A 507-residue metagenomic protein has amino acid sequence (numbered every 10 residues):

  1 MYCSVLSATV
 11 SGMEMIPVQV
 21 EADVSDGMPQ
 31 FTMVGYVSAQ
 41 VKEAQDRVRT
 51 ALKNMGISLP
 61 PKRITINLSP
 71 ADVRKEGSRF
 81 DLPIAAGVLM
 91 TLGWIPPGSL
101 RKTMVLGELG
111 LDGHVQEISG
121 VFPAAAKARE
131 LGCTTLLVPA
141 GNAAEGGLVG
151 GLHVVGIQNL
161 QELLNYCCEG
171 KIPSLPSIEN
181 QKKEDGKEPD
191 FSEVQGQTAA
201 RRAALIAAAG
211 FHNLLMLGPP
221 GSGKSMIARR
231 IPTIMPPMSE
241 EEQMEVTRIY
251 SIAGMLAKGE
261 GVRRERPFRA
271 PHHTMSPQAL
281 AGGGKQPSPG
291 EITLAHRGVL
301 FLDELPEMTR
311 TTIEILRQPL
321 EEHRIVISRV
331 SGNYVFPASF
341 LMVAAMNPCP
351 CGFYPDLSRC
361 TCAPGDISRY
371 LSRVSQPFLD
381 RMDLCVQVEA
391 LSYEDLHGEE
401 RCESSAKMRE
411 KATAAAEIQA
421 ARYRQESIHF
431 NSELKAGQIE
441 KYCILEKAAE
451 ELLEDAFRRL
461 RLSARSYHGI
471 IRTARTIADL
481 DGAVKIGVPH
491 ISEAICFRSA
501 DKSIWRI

Functional and structural regions predicted by a protein language model:
M1-L215, S222-S225, S328, S466-Y467 (+1 more regions): Peripheral, non-AAA+ core regions of ATP-driven protein-machinery
V37-Q45, P60, N67-G77, P287 (+1 more regions): Basic, amphipathic alpha-helical bundle interface domains used for macromolecular binding and assembly
L59-K62, S99-L100, E130-G132, G150 (+8 more regions): Short loop/turn elements that form and flank the Walker-type P-loop nucleotide-binding site in RecA-like NTPase cores
D112, L302, M308-T309, G352: Catalytic P-loop NTPase motifs of RecA-like helicase/translocase cores
C168-I206, G210, P237-I292: P-loop NTPase nucleotide-binding/switch module
M216-A257, E322: Walker A/P-loop
R297, D303-E304, I315: Walker B catalytic acidic pair
